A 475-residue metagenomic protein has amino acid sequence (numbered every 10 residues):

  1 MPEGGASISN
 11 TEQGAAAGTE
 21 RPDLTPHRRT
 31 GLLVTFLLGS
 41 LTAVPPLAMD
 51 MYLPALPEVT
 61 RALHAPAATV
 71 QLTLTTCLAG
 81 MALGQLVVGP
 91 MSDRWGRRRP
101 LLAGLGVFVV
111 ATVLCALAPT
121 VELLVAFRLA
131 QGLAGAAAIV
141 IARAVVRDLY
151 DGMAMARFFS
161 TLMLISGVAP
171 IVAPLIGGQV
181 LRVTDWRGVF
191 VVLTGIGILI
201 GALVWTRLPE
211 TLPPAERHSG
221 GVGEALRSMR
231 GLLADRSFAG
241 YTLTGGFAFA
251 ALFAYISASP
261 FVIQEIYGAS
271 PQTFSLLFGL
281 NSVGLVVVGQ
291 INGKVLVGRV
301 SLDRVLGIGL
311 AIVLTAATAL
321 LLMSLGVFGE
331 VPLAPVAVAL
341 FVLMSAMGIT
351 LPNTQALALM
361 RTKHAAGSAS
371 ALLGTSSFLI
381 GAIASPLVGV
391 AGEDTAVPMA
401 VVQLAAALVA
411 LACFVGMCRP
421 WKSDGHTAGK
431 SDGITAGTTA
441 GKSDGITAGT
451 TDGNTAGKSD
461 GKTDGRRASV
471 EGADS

Functional and structural regions predicted by a protein language model:
T19-H27, T211-T242: Juxtamembrane intracellular "pre-TM" segments in multi-pass secondary transporters
A62-H64, G96, L117-L123, A134 (+2 more regions): Helix-breaking motifs and short loop linkers at transmembrane-helix boundaries and internal kinks in secondary membrane
L83-E122: Conserved MFS/SLC helix-loop-helix module at the cytosolic interface between two early adjacent transmembrane helices
R99-L114, T194, R304-L320: Structural signature of the two symmetry-related core transmembrane helices
V107-L114, E122-A130, A334-A339: Paired small-residue
P119, L123, S160-L208: Helix-loop-helix hairpin linking two adjacent transmembrane segments in secondary transporters
F127-S166: Cytoplasmic helix-loop-helix junction between adjacent transmembrane helices in 12-TM secondary transporters
Q355-E393, Q403: A late C-terminal transmembrane helix in Major Facilitator Superfamily
